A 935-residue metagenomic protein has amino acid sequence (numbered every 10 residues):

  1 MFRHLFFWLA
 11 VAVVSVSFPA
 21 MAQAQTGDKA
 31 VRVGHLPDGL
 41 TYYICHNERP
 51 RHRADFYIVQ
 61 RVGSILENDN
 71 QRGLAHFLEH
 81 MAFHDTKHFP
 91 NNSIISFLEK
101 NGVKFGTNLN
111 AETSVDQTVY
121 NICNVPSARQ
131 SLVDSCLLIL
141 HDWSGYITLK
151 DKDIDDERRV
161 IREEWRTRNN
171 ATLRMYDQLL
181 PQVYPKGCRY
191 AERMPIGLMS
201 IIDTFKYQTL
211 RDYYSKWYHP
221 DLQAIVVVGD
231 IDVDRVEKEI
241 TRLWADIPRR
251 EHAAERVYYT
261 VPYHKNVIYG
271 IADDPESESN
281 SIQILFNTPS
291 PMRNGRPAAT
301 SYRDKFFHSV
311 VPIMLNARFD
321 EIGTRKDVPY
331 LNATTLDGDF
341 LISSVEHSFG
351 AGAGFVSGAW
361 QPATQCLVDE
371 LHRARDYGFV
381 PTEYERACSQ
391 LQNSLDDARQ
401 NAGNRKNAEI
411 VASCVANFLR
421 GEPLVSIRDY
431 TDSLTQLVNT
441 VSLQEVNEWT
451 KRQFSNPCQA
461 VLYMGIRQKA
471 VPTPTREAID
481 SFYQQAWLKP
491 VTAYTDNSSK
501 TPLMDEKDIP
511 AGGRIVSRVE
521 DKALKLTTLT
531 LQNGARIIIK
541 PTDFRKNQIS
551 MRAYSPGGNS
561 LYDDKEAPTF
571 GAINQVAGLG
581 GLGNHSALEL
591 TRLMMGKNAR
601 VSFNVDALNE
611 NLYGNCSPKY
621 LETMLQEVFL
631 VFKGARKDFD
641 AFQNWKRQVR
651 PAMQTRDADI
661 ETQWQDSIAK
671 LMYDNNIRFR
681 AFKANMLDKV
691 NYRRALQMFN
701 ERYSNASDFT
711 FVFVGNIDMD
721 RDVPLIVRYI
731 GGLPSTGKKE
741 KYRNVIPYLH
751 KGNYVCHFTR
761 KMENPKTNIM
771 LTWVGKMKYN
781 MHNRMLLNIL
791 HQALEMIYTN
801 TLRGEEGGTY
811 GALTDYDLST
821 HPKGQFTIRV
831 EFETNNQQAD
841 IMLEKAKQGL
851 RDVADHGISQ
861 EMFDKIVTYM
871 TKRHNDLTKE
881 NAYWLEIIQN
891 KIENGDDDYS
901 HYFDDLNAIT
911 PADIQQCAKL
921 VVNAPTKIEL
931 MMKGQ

Functional and structural regions predicted by a protein language model:
M1-L9: Bacterial N-terminal signal peptides that target proteins for export
W8-S17: Bacterial N-terminal signal peptides
M21-I44, A224-V226, D232-H308, P312-N316 (+13 more regions): Proteolytic maturation boundary segments
C45, P50-E67, L74-A75, N92-D142 (+14 more regions): M16 family metallopeptidases and their MPP-like homologs
R72-H80, H84, I313, A567-Q575 (+1 more regions): Active-site recognition of the HExxH zinc-binding catalytic motif
F97, Y146-I154, T167, V441-W449 (+2 more regions): Peptidyl-prolyl cis-trans isomerase
R158-W165, A171-T209, Y213-P220, V228 (+4 more regions): Hydrophobic, small-residue-rich alpha-helical packing segments that form membrane-like cores
Y218, Y703-S704: Flexible, low-complexity linker/tail segments at the boundary of structured domains
